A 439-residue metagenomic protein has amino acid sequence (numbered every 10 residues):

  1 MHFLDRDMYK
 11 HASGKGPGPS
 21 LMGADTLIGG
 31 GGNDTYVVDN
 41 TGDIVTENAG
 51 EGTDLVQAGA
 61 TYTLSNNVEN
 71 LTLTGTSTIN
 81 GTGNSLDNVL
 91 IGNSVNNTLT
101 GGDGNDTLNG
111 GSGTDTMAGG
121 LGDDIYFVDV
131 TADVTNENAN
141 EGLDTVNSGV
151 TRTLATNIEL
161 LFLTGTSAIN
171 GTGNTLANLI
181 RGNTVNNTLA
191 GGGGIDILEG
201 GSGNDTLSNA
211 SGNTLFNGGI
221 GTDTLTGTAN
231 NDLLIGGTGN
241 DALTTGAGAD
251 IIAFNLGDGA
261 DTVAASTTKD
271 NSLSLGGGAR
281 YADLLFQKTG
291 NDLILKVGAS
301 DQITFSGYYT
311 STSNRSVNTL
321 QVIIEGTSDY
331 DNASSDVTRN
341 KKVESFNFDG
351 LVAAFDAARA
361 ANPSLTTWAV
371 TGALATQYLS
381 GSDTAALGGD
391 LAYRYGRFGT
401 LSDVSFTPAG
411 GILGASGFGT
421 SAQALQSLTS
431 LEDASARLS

Functional and structural regions predicted by a protein language model:
M1-T63, T78, T82, D87-T153 (+3 more regions): Acidic, glycine-rich calcium-binding repeat modules characteristic of RTX/beta-roll and related beta-solenoid repeat
D292-S439: Low-complexity acidic/polar repeat-biased segments
